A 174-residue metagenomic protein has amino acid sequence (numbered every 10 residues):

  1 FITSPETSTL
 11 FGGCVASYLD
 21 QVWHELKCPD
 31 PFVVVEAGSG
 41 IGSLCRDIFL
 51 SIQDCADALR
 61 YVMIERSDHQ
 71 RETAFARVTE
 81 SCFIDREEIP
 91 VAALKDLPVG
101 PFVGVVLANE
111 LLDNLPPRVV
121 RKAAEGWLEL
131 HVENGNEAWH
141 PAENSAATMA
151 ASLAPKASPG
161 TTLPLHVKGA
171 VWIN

Functional and structural regions predicted by a protein language model:
F1: Conserved AdoMet
E6-L97: SAM cofactor-binding core of SAM-dependent methyltransferases, primarily the Rossmann-like beta-alpha-beta module
K95-N174: Class I S-adenosyl-L-methionine
